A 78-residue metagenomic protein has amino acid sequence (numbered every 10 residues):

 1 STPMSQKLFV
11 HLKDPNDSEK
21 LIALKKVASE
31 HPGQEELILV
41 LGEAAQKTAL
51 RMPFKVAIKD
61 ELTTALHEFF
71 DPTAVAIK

Functional and structural regions predicted by a protein language model:
S1-K78: Primarily single-stranded nucleic-acid-binding OB-fold modules
